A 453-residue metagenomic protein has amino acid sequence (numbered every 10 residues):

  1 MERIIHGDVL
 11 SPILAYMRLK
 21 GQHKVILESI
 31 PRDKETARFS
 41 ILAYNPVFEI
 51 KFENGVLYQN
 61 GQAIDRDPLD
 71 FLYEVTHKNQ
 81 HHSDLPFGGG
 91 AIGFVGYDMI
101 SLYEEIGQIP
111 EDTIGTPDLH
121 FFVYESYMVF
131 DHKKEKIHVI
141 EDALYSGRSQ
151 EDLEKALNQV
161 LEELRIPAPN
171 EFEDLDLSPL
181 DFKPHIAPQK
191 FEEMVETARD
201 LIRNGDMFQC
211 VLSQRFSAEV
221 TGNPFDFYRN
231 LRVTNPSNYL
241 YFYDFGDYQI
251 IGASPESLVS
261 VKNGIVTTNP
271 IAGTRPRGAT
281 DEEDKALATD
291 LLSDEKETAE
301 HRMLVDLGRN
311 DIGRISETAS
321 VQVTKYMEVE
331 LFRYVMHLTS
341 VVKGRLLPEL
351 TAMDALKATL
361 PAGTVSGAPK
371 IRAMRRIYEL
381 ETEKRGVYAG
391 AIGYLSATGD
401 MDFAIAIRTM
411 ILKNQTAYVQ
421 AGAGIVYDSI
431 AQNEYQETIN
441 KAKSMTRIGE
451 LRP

Functional and structural regions predicted by a protein language model:
M1-P453: Extended alpha-helical targeting/anchoring segments, especially N-terminal organellar/secretory targeting helices
